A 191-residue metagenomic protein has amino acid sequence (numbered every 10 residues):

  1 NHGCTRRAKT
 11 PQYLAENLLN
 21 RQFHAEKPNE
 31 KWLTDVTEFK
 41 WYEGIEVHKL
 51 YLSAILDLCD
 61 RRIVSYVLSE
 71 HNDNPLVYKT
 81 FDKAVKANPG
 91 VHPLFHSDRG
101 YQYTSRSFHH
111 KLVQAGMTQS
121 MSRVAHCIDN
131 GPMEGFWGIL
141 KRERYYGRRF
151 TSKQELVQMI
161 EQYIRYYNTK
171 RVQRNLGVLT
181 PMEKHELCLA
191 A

Functional and structural regions predicted by a protein language model:
N1-K27, H126, T180-L189: Basic, flexible linker segments flanking DNA-binding modules in nucleic acid-interacting mobile-element proteins
N1-R6, L94-R99, V113-P132, R148-T151: RNase H-like polynucleotidyl transferase catalytic core
R7, V113-M117, I139-A191: C-terminal domain-tail junction helix/linker
L19, D35, R61, F81 (+7 more regions): Mobile genetic element proteins and their domesticated derivatives, centered on retroelements and DNA transposons
R21-V64, E70: An active-site-proximal beta-strand-loop segment
H48, Y66-N88: Active-site beta-loop-alpha junctions of metal-dependent nucleic acid enzymes, especially the RNase H-like/DDE
G90-S105, C127, L179-M182: Acidic/histidine-rich, metal-coordinating catalytic segments
